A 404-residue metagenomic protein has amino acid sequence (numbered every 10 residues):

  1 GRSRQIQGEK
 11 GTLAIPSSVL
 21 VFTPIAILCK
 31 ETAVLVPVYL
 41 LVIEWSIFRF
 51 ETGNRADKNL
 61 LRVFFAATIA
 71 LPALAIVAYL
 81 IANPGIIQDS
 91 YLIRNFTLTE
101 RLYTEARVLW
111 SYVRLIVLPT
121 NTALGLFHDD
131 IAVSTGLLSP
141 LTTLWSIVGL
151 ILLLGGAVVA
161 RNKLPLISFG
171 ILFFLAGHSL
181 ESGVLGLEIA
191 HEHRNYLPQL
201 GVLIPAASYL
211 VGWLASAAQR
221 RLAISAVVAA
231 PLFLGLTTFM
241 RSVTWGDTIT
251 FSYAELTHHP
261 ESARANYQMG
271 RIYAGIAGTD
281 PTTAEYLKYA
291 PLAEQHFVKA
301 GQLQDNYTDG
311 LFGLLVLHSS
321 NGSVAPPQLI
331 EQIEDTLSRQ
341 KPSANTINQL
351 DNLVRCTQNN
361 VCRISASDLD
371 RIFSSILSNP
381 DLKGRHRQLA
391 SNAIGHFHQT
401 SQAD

Functional and structural regions predicted by a protein language model:
G1-P326, I330-E331, L337-I347, D351 (+1 more regions): Polytopic membrane enzymes that build or remodel cell-surface glycoconjugates and lipids
I249-S252, A366-P380: Repeat-mediated protein-protein interaction surfaces in helical alpha-solenoids
A254-H259, I376-H386: TPR-adjacent "capping" and linker segments in tetratricopeptide-repeat scaffold/adaptor proteins
E294, E334, D370-F373, L377 (+1 more regions): Residue-level detector of alpha-helical secondary structure
Q332-T336, S365, I372, G384-H386: Large, modular interaction/toxin scaffolds in secreted and membrane-associated proteins
P342-N348, K383-S391: Generic helix N-cap/helix-start motif at coil->alpha-helix transitions
V354-A366: Short, surface-exposed beta-strand/loop "edge" segments at domain boundaries and coil↔beta transitions
A393-D404: Short, intrinsically disordered, charge-balanced linker/junction segments flanking boundaries in proteins
